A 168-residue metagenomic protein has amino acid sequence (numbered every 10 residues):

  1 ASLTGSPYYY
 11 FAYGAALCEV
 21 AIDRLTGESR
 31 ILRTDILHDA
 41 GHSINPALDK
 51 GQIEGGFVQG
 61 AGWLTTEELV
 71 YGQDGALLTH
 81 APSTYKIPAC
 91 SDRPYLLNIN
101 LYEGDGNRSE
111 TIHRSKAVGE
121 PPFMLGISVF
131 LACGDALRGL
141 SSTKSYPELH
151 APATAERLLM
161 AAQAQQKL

Functional and structural regions predicted by a protein language model:
A1-L168: Cofactor-binding beta-sheet edge motifs in enzyme active sites
